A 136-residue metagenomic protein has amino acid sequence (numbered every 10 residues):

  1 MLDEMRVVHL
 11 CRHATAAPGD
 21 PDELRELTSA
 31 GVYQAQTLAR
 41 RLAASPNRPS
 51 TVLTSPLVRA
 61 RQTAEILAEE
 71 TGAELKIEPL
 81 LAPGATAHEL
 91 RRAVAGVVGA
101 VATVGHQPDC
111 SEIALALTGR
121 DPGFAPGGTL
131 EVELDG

Functional and structural regions predicted by a protein language model:
D3-A87, R92, E112, R120-G127: Active-site-proximal alpha-helix that buttresses catalytic centers in soluble enzyme cores
H88-G136: Active-site-adjacent alpha-helix immediately C-terminal to a catalytic or transition-state-stabilizing loop
